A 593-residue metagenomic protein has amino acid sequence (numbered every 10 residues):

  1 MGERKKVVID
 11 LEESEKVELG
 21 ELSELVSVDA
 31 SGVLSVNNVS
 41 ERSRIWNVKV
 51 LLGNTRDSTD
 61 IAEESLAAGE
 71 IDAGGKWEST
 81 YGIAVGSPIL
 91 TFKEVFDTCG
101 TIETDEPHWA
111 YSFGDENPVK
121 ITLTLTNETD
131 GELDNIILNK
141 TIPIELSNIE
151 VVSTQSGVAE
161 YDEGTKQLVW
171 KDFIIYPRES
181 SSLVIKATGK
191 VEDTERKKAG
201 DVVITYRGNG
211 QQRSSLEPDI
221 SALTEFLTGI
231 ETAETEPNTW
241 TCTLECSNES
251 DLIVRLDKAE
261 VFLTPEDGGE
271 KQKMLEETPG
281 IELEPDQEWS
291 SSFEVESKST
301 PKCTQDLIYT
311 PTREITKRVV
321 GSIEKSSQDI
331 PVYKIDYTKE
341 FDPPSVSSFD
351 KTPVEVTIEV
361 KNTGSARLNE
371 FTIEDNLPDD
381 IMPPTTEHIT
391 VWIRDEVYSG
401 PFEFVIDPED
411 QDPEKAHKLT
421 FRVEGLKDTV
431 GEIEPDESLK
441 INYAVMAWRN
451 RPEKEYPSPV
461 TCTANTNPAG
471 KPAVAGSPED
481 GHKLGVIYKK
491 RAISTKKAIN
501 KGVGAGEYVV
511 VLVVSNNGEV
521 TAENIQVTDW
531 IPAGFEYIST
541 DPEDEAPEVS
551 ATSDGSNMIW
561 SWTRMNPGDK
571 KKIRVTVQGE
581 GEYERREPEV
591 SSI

Functional and structural regions predicted by a protein language model:
M1-E24, K76-D115, S214-P237, E324-F349 (+1 more regions): Low-complexity, acidic Ser/Thr/Pro/Gly-rich terminal tails and inter-domain linkers that flank the onset of structured
L11-S40, W109-D134, T235-I253, S348-E374 (+2 more regions): Short beta-strand elements of extracellular/lumenal beta-sandwich folds
E24-S31, S35-N47, G53-D57, D380-M382 (+1 more regions): Primarily extracytoplasmic ectodomains and periplasmic/lumenal surface modules that are beta-strand-rich
D29-V33, K76, P118-T122, I137 (+12 more regions): Intrinsic-disorder/low-complexity, polar/charged segments enriched in Ser/Thr/Lys/Arg/Asp/Glu/Gln
V36, L125-N127, A187-G189, C246-N248 (+10 more regions): Hydrophobic beta-strand positions in extracellular immunoglobulin-like domains
D57-P107, D134-I137, T141-P177, D251 (+5 more regions): A surface/secretory-pathway sequence property marking extracellular, secreted, or lumenal proteins enriched
E78-I83, V119, T124, K171-S214 (+4 more regions): Low-complexity, intrinsically disordered segments enriched in Ser/Thr together with acidic residues
E314-T316, N465-A473: Short, solvent-exposed loop/turn segments at the edges of extracellular beta-sandwich modules
